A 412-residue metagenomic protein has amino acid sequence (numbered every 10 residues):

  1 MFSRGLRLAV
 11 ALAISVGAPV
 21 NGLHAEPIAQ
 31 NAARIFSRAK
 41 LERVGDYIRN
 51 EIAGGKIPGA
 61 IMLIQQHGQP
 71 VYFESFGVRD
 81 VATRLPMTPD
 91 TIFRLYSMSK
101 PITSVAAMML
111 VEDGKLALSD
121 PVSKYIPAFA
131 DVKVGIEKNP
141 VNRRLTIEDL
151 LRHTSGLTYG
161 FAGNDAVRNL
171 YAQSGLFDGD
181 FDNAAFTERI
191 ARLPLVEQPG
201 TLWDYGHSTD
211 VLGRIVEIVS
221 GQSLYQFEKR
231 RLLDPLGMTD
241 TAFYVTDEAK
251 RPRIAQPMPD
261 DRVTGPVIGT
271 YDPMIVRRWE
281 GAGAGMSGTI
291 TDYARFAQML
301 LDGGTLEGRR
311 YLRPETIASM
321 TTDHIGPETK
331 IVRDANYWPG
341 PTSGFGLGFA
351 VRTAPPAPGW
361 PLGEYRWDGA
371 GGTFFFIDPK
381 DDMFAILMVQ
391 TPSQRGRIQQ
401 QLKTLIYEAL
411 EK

Functional and structural regions predicted by a protein language model:
M1-R4: N-terminal secretory signal peptides that target proteins for export/translocation
A9-N21: Bacterial N-terminal signal peptides
P19-A29: Signal peptide processing junction and immediate N-terminal pro/mature segment of secreted/exported proteins
A33-L95, K115, D131-E137, G269-Y271 (+3 more regions): Short, conserved catalytic-motif segment at the N-terminal edge
I48, M62, G68, K100-T103 (+10 more regions): Residue-level preference for non-acidic, small/hydrophobic
E51-L63, A82-D149, V196-S208, G281-A284: Short active-site loop at a secondary-structure junction that contains or immediately precedes the catalytic residue(s)
D80, K133-L362: Short, surface-exposed loop or secondary-structure junction motifs that flank catalytic or metal-binding residues
F374-I377, D382-T391: Short, well-ordered beta-strand elements
